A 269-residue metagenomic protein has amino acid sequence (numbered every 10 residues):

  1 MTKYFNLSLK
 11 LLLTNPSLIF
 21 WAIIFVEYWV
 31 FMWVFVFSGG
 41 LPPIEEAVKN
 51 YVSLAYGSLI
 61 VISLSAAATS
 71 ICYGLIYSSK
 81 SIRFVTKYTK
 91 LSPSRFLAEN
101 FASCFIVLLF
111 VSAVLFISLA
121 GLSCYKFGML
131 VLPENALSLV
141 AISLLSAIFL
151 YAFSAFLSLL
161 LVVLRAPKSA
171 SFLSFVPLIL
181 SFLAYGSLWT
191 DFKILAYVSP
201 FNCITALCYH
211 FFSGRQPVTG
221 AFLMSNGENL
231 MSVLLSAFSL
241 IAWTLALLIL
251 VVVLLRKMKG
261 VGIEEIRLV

Functional and structural regions predicted by a protein language model:
M1-F25, E265-V269: Aromatic- and glycine-rich beta-strand/loop motifs that create alpha-glucan
T2-K3, S187-M224: Short hydrophobic, aromatic-rich alpha-helical segments embedded in or entering the lipid bilayer of multi-pass
W21, W29-W33, V52-G74: Long, hydrophobic alpha-helical segments
M32-F37, S158-N202: Transmembrane helix segments
A67-P93: Transmembrane helix boundary and interhelical loop/hinge segments in multi-pass membrane proteins
L91-F105: Membrane-interface alpha-helices at helix entry/exit sites of multi-pass transporters
S103-S171, A237, L248-V251: Alpha-helical transmembrane segments and their short interhelical loops
L160, N226-V269: Junction motif at the cytosolic side of a transmembrane helix
